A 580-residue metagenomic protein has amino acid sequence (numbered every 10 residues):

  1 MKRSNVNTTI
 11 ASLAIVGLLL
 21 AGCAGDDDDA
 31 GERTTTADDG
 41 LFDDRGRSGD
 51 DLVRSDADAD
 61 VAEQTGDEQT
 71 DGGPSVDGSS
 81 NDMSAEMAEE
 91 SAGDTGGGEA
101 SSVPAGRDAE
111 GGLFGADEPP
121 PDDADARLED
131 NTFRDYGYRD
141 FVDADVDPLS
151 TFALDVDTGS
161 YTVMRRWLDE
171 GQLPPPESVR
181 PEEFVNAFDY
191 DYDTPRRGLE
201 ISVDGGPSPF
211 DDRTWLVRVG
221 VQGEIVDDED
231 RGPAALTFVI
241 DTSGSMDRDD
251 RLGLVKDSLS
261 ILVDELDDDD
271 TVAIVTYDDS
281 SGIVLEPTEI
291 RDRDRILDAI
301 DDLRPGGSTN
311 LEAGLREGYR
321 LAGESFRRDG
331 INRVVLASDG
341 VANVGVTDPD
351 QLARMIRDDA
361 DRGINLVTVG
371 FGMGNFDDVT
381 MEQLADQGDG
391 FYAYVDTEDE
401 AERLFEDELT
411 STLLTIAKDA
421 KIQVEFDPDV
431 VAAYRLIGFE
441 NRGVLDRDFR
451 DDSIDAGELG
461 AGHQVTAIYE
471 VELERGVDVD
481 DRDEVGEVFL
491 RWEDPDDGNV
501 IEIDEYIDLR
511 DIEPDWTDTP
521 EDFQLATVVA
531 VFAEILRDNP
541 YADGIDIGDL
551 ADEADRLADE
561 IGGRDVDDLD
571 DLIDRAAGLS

Functional and structural regions predicted by a protein language model:
K2-I10: Bacterial N-terminal signal peptides that target proteins for export
L19-G22: C-terminal motif of bacterial Sec signal peptides marking the signal peptidase cleavage site
A24-D29, L199-D419, R475-D480, D570-S580: Exposed acidic/Ser/Thr-rich ligand/metal-binding surfaces
G25-P104, D108: Ser/Thr-rich, Pro/Gly/Ala-heavy low-complexity intrinsically disordered linkers and tails of secreted extracellular
D130-W215: Acidic/polar low-complexity segments with low predicted structural confidence
D143-V146, T158-R165, L414, K418 (+3 more regions): Long, acidic serine/threonine- and proline-rich intrinsically disordered regions
E425-D427: Membrane-embedded beta-barrel scaffold of Gram-negative outer-membrane proteins
